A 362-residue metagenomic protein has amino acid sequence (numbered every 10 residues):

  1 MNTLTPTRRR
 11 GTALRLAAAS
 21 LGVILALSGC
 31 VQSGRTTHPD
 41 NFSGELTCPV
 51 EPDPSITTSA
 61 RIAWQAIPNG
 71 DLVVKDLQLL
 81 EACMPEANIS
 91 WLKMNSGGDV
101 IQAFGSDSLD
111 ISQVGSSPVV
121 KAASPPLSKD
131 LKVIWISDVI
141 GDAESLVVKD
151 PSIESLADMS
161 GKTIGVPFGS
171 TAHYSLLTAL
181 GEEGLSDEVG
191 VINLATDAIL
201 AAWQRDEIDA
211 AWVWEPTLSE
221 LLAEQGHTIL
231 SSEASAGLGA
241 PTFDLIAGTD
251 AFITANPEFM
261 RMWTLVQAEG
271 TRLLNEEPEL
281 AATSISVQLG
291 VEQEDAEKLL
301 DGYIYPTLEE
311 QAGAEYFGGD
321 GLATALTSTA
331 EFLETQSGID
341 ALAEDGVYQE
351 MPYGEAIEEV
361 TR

Functional and structural regions predicted by a protein language model:
T3-A17: Bacterial N-terminal signal peptides that target proteins for export
L25-G29: C-terminal motif of bacterial Sec signal peptides marking the signal peptidase cleavage site
V31-G34: Bacterial signal peptide processing site
T36-S186, V191-N193, D209-W212: Short, glycine-/small- and polar/acidic-enriched structural segments that line small-molecule recognition paths
N88-I89, D187-V189, G290-D301, I339-Y348: Short, surface-exposed acidic
P118, E188-V191, D197-G290: Pocket-lining segment of extracytoplasmic ligand-binding domains
A255-Q336: Secondary-structure end/capping motifs
L326-R362: Conserved C-terminal helix/tail region of periplasmic/extracytoplasmic solute-binding proteins
